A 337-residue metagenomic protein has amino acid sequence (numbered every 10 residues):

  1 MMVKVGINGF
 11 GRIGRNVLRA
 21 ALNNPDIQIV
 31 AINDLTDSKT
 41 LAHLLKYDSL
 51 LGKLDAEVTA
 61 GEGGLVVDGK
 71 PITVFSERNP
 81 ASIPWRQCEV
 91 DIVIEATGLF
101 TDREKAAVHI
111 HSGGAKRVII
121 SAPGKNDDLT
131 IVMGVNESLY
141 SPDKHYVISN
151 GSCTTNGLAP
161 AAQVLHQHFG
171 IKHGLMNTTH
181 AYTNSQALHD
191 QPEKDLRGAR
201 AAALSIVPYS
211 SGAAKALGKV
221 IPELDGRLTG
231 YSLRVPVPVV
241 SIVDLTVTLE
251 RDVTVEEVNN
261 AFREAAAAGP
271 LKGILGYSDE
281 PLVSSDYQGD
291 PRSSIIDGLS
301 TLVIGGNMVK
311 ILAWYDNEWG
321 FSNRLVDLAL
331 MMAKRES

Functional and structural regions predicted by a protein language model:
M1-A199, V303, D327, K334-E336: N-terminal Rossmann-like NAD(P) cofactor-binding subdomain of oxidoreductases, focused on the glycine-rich
M2, G230, I242, T246-S337: C-terminal active-site/capping subdomain that shapes the small-molecule cofactor and substrate pocket of enzyme
N8, R12, T36-K39, C88 (+11 more regions): Conserved active-site and cofactor/substrate-binding residues in soluble primary-metabolism enzymes
L65, I131-M133, V147, L188-H189 (+5 more regions): Short clusters of hydrophobic/aromatic residues that line enzyme substrate/ligand-binding pockets
T97, G113, F169, I221-P222 (+2 more regions): A broad structural signal for alpha-helix termini and local helix breaks/kinks
L129, L204, V243: Small-molecule pocket liners
Q167-P238: Acidic, glycine-rich segments within the central catalytic cores of soluble metabolic enzymes that bind/position
